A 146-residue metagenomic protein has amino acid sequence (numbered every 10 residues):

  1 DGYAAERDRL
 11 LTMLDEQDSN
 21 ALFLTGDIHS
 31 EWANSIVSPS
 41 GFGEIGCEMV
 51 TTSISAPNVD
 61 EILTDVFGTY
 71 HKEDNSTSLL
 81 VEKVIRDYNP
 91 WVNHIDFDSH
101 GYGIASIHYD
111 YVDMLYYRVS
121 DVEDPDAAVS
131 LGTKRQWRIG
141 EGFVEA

Functional and structural regions predicted by a protein language model:
D1-A146: Long, structured stretches of catalytic cores involved in phosphate-ester chemistry, encompassing
